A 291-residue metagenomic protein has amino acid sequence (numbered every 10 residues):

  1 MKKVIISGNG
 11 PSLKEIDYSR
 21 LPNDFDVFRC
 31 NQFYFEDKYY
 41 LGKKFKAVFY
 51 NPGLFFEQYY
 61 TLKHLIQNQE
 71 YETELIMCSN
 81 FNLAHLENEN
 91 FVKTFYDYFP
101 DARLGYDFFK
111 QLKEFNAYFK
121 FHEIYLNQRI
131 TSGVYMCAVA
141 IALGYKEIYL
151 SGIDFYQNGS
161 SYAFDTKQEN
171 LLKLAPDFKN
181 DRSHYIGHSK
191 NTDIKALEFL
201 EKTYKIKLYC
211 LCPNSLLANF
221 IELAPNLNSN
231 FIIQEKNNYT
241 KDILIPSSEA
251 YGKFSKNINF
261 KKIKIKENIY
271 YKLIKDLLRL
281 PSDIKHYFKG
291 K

Functional and structural regions predicted by a protein language model:
M1-K291: Metal-ion/cofactor- or nucleotide/acyl-coenzyme-handling active-site neighborhoods
